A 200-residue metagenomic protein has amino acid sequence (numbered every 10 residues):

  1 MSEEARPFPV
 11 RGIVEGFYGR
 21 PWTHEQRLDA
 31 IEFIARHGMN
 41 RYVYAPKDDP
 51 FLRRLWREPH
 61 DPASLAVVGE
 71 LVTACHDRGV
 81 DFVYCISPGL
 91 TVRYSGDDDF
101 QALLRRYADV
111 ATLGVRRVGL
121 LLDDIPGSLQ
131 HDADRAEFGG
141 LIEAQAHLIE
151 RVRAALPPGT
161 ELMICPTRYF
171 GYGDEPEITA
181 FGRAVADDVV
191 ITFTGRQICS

Functional and structural regions predicted by a protein language model:
M1-A108, T112-R116, P157: Feature activates predominantly on carbohydrate-active enzymes
G16-F17, R116, S128-S200: Catalytic-core regions of glycoside hydrolase
Y84-S87, L122, I164: Short beta-strands and strand-loop turn motifs
G89, I125, Y169: Short, glycine/serine-rich, charged loops/turns that create anion-binding and catalytic segments at active sites
L122-S128: Short, conserved phosphate-binding/catalytic loop or strand-edge motifs used in phosphoryl-/nucleotidyl-transfer
